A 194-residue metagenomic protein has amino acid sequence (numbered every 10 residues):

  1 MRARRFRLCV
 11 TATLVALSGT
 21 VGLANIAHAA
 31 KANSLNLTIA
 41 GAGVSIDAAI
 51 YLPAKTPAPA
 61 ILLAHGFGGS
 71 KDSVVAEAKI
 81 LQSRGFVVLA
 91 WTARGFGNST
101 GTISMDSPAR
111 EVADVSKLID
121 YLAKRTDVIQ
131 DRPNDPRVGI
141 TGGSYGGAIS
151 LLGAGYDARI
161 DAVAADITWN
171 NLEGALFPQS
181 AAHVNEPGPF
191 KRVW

Functional and structural regions predicted by a protein language model:
M1-A12: Bacterial N-terminal signal peptides that target proteins for export
V10-G22: Bacterial N-terminal signal peptides
N25-T56: N-terminal cap/lid segment of alpha/beta-hydrolase-fold proteins
S45-I46, P57-A60, R84-V87, N134-R137 (+1 more regions): Loop/turn elements at helix/coil->beta-strand transitions in domains of secreted/extracellular proteins
T56-A58, L63-T100, L172: Short substrate-entry loop that stabilizes the transition state in hydrolases
S104-E111, K117-S144, I160: Gly/Ser-rich "nucleophile elbow"/oxyanion-hole loop immediately N-terminal to the catalytic nucleophile in hydrolases
T141, L152-W194: Accessory cap/linker subdomain of secreted extracellular hydrolases
G147: Residues forming the Rossmann-fold NAD(P)(H) cofactor-binding site
